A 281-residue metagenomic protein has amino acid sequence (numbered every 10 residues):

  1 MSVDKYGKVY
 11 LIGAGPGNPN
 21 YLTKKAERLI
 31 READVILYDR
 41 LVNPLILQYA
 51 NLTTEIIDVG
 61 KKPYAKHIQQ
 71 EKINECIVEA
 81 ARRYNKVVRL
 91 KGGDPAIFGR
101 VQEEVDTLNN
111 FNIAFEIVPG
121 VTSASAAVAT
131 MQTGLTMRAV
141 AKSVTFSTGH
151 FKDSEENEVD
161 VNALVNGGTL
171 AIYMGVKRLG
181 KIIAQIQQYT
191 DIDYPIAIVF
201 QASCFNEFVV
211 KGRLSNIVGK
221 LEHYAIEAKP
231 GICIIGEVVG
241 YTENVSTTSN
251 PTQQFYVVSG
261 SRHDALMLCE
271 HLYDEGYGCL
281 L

Functional and structural regions predicted by a protein language model:
M1-A14, P19, K24-V118, V218 (+4 more regions): Class I S-adenosyl-L-methionine
G7-V9, R83-V87, F151-E275: A contiguous loop/helix-start segment that scaffolds small-molecule binding in enzyme catalytic cores
N18, D94-G167: Class I SAM-dependent methyltransferase SAM-binding "motif I" and its flanking Rossmann-like core
V42-N43, A96, S123, R178 (+2 more regions): Alpha-helix capping/helix-boundary segments
P44-L45, P63-A65, T122-A126, S143-F146 (+3 more regions): Short gly/pro/ser/thr-enriched loop/turn and capping motifs at secondary-structure boundaries
E79-A81, G134-F146, L214-I226: A polyampholytic, Gly/Pro-enriched intrinsically disordered region
